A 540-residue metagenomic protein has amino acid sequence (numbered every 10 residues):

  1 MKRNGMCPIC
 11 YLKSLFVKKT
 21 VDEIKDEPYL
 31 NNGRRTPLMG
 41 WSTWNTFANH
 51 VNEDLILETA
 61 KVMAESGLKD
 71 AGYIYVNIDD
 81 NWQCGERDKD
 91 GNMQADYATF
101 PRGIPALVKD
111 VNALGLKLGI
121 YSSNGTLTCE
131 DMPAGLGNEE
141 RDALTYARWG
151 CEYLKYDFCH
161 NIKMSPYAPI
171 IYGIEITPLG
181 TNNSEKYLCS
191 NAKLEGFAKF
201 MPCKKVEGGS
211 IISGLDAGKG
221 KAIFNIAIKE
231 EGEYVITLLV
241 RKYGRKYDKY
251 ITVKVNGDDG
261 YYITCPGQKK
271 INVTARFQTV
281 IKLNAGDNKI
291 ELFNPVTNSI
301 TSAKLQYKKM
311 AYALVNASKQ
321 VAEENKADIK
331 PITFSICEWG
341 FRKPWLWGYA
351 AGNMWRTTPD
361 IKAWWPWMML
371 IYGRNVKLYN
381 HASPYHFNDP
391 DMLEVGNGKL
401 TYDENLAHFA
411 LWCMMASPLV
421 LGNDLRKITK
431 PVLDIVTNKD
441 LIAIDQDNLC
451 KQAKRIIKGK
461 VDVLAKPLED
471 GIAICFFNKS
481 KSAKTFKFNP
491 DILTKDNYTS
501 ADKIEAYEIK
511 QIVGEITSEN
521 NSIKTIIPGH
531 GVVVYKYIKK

Functional and structural regions predicted by a protein language model:
K2-E53, L57, Y312-K319: N-terminal module-boundary/linker segments of secreted carbohydrate-active enzymes
W41, V76, V111, F334 (+2 more regions): Conserved, mostly hydrophobic/aromatic
L55, T59-S165: Aromatic-lined carbohydrate-binding/catalytic grooves of carbohydrate-active enzymes
A168-T301, K495-A506, Y537: Extracytoplasmic
L239, W412-M415, V420-G422, I457-N497: Carbohydrate-binding surface patches
N288-N294, S518-K540: C-terminal beta-strand-rich structural cap/linker in extracellular carbohydrate-active enzymes
K304-K308, Y312-D424: Glycan-recognition surfaces
A407-I456: Catalytic cores of secreted or luminal carbohydrate-active enzymes
